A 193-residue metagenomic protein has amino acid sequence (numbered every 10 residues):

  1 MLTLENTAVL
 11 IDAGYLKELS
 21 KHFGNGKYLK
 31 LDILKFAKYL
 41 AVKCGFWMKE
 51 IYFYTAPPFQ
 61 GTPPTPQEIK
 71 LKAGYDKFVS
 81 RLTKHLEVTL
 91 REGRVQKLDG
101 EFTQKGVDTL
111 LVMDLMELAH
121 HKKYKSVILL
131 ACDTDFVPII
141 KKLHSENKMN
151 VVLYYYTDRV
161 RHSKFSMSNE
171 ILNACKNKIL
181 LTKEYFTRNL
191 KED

Functional and structural regions predicted by a protein language model:
M1-T103, N150, Y156-V160: Domain-level signal for Mg2+-assisted phosphodiester chemistry and nucleotide/NA-binding surfaces in nucleic-acid
S80-D193: Nuclease catalytic cores that cleave nucleic-acid phosphodiester bonds, predominantly acidic two-metal-ion
